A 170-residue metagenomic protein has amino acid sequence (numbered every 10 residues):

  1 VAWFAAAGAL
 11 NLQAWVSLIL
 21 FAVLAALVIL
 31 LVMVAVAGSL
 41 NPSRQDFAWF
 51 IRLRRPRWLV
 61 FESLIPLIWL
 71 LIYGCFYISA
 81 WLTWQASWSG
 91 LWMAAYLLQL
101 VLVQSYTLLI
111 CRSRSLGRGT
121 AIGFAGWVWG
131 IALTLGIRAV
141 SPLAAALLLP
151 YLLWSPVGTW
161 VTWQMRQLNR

Functional and structural regions predicted by a protein language model:
L10-N41: N-terminal signal-anchor transmembrane alpha helix
L31-L40, L100-L109, S155-Q164: Transmembrane alpha-helical segments that form the membrane-embedded catalytic/substrate-channel core of multi-pass
N41-F61, M165-R166, R170: Cytosolic, membrane-interface loops and tails of multi-pass inner-membrane proteins
P66-L82, Q99-L102, A125-W129: Core segments of transmembrane alpha-helices that mediate helix-helix packing or line hydrophobic substrate/ligand
W88-Y96: Membrane-interfacial loop-to-transmembrane alpha-helix junctions, especially the N-terminal start
Y96-Y106, T120-L133, Y151-S155: Hydrophobic alpha-helical segments of small multi-pass membrane proteins
L108-L116, I131-L147: Membrane-helix boundary connector in multi-pass membrane proteins
G136-R170: Terminal transmembrane helical module of multi-pass membrane proteins
